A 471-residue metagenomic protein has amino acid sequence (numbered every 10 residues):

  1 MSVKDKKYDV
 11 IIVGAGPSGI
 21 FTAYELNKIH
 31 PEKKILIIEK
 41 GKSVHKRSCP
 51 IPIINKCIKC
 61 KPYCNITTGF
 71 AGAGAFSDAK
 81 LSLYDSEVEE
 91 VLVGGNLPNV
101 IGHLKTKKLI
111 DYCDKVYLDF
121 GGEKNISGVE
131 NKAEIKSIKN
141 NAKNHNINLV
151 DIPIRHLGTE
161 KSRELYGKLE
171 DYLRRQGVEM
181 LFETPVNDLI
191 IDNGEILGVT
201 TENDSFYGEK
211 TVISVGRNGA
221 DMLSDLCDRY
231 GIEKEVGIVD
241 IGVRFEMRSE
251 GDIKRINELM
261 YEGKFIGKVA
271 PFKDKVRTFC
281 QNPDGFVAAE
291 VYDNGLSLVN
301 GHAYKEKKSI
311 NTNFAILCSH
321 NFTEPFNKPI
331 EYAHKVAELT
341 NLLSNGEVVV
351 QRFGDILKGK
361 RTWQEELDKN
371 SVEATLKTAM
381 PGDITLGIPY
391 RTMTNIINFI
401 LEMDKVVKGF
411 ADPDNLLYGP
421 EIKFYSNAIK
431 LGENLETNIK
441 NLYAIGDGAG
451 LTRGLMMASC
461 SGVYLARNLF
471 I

Functional and structural regions predicted by a protein language model:
S2-V88, K132-I471: Residues forming the flavin
T68-S127: Dinucleotide-binding Rossmann-like beta1-alpha1 core, especially the glycine-rich loop that anchors the ADP
